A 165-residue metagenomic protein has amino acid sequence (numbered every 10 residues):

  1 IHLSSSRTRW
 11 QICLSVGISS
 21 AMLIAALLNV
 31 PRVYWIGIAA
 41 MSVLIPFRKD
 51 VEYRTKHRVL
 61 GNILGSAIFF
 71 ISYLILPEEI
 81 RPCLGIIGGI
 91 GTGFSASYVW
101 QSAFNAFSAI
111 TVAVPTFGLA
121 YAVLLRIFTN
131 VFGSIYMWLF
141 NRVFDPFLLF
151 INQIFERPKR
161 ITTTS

Functional and structural regions predicted by a protein language model:
I1-F104, T111-S165: Alpha-helical transmembrane segments and their membrane-interface boundaries that form or gate the permeation pathway
